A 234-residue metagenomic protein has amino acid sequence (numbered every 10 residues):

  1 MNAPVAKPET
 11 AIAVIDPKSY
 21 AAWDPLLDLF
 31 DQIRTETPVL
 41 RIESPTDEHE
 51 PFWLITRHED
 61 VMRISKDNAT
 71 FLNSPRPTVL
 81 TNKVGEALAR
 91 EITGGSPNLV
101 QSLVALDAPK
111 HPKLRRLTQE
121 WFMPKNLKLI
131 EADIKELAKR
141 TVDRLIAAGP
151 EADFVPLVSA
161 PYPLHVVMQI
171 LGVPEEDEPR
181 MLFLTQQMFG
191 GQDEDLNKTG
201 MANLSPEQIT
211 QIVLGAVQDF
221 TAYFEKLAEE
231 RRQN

Functional and structural regions predicted by a protein language model:
M1-V155, L164, M168-L182, Q186-P206 (+1 more regions): Active-site substrate-recognition loop segments, prototypically the cytochrome P450 B′-helix/B-C loop
L129, P150, V213-N234: Conserved cytochrome P450 catalytic core segment spanning the I/J/K helices
P156-Y162, N234: Short acidic alpha-helix initiation/capping motifs at coil-to-helix transition points, especially at protein N-termini
A160-L164, L182, Q218-T221, E225: An amphipathic alpha-helix signature
